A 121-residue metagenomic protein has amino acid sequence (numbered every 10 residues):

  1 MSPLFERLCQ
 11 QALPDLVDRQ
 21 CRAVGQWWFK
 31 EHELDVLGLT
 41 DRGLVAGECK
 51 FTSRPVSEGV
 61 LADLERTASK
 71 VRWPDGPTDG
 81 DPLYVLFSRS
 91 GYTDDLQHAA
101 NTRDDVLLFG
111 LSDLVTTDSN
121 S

Functional and structural regions predicted by a protein language model:
M1-S121: A cross-kingdom feature that marks ATP-driven nucleic-acid transaction machinery
